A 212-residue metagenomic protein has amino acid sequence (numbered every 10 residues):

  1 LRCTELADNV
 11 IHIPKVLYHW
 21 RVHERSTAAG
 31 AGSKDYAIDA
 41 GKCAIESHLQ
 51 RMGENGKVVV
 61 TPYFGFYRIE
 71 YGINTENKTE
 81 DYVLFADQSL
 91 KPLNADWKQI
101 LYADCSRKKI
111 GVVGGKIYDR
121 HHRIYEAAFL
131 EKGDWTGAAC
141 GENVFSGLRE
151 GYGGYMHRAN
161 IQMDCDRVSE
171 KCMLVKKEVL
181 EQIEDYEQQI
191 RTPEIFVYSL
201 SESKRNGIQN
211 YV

Functional and structural regions predicted by a protein language model:
L1, S33-Y36, Q162-Y211: Donor nucleotide-sugar recognition loop
L1-D39, S169, D185-Q189: Conserved nucleotide-sugar donor-binding catalytic segment
R2-H19, E46-V59, Q188-V212: Catalytic donor-sugar/metal-binding loop of nucleotide-sugar-dependent glycosyltransferases
H19-C43, I124-W135, R205-V212: Nucleotide-sugar-dependent glycosyltransferase catalytic core
R25-E80, N143-N160: Non-catalytic membrane-proximal stalk/linker segments that position and tether the catalytic domains
D81-L93: Short beta-strand-to-loop acidic/aromatic patch adjacent to the donor-nucleotide binding site
L90-G137: Conserved donor NDP-sugar-binding/catalytic core segment of glycosyltransferases
G133-K177: A recurrent flexible, glycine/aromatic-enriched loop bordering the glycosyltransferase active site that acts as
